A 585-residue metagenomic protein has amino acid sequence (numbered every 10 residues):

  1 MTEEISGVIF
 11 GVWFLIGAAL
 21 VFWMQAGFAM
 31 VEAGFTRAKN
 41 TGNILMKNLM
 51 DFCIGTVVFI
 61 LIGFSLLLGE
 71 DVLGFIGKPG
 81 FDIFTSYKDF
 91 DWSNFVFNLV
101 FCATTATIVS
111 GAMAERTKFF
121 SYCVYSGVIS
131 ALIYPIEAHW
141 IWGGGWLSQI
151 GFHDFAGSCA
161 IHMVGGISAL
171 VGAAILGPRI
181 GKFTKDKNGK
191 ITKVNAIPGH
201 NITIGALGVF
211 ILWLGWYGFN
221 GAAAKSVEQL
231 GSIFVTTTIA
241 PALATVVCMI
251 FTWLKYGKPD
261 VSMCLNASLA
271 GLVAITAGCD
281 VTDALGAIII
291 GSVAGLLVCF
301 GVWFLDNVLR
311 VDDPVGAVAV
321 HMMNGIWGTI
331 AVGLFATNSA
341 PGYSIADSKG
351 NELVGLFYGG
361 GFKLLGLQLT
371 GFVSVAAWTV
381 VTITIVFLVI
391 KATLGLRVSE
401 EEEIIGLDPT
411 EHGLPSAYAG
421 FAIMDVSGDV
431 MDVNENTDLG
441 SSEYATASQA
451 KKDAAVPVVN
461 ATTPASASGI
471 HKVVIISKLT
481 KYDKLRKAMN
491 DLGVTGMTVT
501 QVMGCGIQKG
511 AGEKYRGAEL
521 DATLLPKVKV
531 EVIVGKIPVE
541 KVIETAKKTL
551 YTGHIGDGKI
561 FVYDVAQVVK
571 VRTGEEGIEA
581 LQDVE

Functional and structural regions predicted by a protein language model:
M1-T462: Glycine- and aromatic-enriched membrane alpha-helices
T410-A417, V430-E585: Positively charged, small/polar-rich N-terminal and surface patches that mediate targeting and assembly and bind
